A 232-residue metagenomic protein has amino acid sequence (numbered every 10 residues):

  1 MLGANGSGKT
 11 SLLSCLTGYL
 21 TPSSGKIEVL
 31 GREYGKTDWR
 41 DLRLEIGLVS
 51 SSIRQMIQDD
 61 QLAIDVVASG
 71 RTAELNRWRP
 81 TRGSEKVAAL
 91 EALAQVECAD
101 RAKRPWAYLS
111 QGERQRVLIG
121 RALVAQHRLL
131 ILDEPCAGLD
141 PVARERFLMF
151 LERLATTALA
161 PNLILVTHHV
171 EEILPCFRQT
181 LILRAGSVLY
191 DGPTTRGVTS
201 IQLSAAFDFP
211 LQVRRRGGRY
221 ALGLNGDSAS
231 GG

Functional and structural regions predicted by a protein language model:
L2-A4: The feature captures the beta-strand-to-loop junction immediately N-terminal to the Walker
T17: Helix-to-loop junction immediately C-terminal to a conserved catalytic motif
G25-G35, L42: Conserved ABC transporter NBD signature motif
G83-R101: Conserved ABC ATPase "signature" region
P105-L109: Conserved ABC ATPase signature
L130-E134: Catalytic Walker B motif of ABC-type/P-loop ATPase nucleotide-binding domains
I201-G232: ABC ATPase nucleotide-binding domains
